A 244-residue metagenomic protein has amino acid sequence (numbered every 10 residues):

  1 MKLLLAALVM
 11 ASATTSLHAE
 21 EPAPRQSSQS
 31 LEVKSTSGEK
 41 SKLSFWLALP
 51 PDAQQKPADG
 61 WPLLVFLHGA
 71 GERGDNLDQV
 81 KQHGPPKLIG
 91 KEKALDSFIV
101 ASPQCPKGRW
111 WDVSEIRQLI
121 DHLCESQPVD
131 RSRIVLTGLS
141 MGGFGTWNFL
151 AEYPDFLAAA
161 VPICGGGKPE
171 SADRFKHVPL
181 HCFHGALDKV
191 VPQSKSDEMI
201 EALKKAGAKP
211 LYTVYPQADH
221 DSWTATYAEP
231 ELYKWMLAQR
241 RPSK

Functional and structural regions predicted by a protein language model:
L3-S12: Sec-dependent N-terminal signal peptides
L17-L63, F98, R117, T137-F144 (+7 more regions): A domain-start/cap signature at the N-terminus of enzymes
P57-D59, D75-V80, D112-S114, F149 (+4 more regions): Short, solvent-exposed loop/turn and secondary-structure capping segments
L63, L67-L119: Active-site machinery of serine-nucleophile hydrolases
G69-R73, C105-W110, S140-F144, G165-P169 (+2 more regions): Solvent-exposed loop/turn segments at secondary-structure junctions within structured extracellular/periplasmic domains
D96-F98, F175-L180: Short, proline-enriched alpha-helix->beta-strand connector loops that line the catalytic pocket of alpha/beta-hydrolase
D121-S126, S132-K176: Primarily recognizes the serine-hydrolase "nucleophile elbow" in alpha/beta-hydrolase and SGNH/GDSL folds
I163, P179-F183, L187-K244: C-terminal catalytic histidine-bearing segment of alpha/beta-hydrolase fold enzymes
